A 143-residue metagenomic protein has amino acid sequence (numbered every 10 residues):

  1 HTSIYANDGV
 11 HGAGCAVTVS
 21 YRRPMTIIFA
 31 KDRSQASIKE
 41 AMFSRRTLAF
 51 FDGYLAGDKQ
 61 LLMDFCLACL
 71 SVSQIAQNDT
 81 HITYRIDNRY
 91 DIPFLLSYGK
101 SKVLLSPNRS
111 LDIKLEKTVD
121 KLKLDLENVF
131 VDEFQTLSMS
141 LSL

Functional and structural regions predicted by a protein language model:
H1: Active-site histidine-anchored catalytic micro-motif
A6-L143: C-terminal functional module detector
